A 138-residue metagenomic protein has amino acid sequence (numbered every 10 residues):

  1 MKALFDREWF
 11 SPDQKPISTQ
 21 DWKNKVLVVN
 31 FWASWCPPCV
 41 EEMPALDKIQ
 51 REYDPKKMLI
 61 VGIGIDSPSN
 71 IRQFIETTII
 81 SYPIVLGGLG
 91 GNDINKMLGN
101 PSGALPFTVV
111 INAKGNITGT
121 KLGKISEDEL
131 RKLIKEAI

Functional and structural regions predicted by a protein language model:
M1-D6, Q73: N-proximal helix/coil linker or "cap" segments that precede and/or mark the start of modular domains
D6-L27: A short beta-strand-turn-helix
W22-K25, P55, S81, G103: Active-site acidic short loop of glycosyltransferases
K23, F31-K48: Conserved redox-active cysteine motifs that mediate thiol-disulfide chemistry, especially di-cysteine Cys-X(1-2)-Cys
K25-L27, F31-W35, S67, A104: Short pre-active-site segment immediately N-terminal to redox-active cysteine/selenocysteine motifs in thiol-based
V40-I79, L89-K96: Structural microenvironment flanking redox-active thiols in thiol-disulfide oxidoreductases
E76-Y82, G87-K135: Thiol/disulfide oxidoreductase modules built on the thioredoxin-like
